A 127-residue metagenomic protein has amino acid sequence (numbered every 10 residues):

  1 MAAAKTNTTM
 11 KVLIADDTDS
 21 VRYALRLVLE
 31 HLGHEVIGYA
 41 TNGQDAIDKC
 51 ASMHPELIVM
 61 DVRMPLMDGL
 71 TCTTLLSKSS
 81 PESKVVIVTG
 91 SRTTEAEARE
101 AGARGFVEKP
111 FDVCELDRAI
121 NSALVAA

Functional and structural regions predicted by a protein language model:
D19-G38: Two-component/phosphorelay signaling modules centered on CheY-like receiver
Y39-L57: Acidic, metal-coordinating helix/loop segments flanking the phosphotransfer/catalytic sites of two-component signaling
N42-D45, M67-T71: Acidic catalytic/metal-coordinating carboxylates
D48, L70-P81: Short amphipathic alpha-helix used as the core "switch/output" element in two-component signaling
D61: Active-site residues of response regulator receiver
M64: Receiver (REC) domain active-site loop signature in two-component systems and cognate sites in sensor histidine kinases
V86-V88: Hydrophobic/aromatic residues positioned on beta-strands within the core alpha/beta folds
F111-S122: C-terminal output helix
